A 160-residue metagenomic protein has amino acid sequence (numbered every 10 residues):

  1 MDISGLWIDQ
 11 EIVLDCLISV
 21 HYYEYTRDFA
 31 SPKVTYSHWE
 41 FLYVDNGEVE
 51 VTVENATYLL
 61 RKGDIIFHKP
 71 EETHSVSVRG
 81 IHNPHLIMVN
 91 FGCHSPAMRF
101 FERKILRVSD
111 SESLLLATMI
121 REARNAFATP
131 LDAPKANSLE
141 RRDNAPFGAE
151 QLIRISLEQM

Functional and structural regions predicted by a protein language model:
M1-L59, E72, L116, F127: Generic protein-terminus/edge-of-domain signal
H21-Y22, M88-N90, R107: Structural signal for conserved beta-strand scaffold positions within catalytic alpha/beta enzyme cores
N46, I81, R121: ATP/adenylate-binding site constellation spanning eukaryotic-like Ser/Thr protein kinases, ABC-transporter
G63-D64: Loop/turn positions that initiate beta-strands
E71-R99: Ligand-binding loop in jelly-roll beta-barrel domains
V89, D110-M160: An amphipathic alpha-helical interaction segment
C93-L114: Double-stranded beta-helix
